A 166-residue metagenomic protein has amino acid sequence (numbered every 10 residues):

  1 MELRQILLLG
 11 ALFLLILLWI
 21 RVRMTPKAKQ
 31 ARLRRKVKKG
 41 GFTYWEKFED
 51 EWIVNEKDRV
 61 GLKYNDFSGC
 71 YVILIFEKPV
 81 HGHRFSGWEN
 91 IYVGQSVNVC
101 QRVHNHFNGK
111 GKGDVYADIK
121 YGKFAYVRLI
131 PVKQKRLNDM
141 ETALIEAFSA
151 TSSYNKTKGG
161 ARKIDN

Functional and structural regions predicted by a protein language model:
M1-R4: N-terminal hydrophobic targeting signals that begin at the initiator methionine
L7-L8, F13-V97, Q101, P131-I145 (+1 more regions): GIY-YIG nuclease catalytic motif and its immediate N-terminal context
W88-N90, Y121-Y126: Short glycine-/polar-rich loops that comprise or flank the Walker A/P-loop and associated switch/sensor motifs
Y92-S96, G113-A117, F148-S153: Short, surface-exposed linear patches
Q101-K120: A broadly used, surface-exposed interaction patch
Y126-L129, A161-K163: Short, intrinsically disordered/low-complexity patches at protein termini and at juxtamembrane boundaries
S149-N166: Coupling/hinge elements of helicase-like and P-loop NTPase modules
